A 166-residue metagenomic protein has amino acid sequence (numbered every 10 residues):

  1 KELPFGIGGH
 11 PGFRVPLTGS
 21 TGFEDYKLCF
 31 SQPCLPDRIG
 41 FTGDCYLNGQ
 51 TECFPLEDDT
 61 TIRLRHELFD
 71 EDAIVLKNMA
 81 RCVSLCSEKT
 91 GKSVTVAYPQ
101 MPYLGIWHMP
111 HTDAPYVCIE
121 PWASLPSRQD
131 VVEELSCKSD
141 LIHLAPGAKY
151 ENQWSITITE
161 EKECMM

Functional and structural regions predicted by a protein language model:
K1, H108-P110, I158: Asparagine-centered strand-capping/turn motif at beta-strand->loop junctions
K1-F13: Acidic, contiguous internal or C-terminal segments within carbohydrate-active enzymes that form a structured patch used
H10, I119, G147: A residue-level signal for conserved active-site and pocket-lining positions in enzyme catalytic cores
G12-P99: Active-site/ligand-binding surface loops and adjacent short beta/alpha elements that line catalytic pockets across
S87-S127: Glycine-rich active-site loops that engage anionic ligands at enzyme catalytic sites
Q129-S136: Short, structured beta-strand/loop micro-motifs enriched in basic residues and often containing a Trp
I142-E160: Short Pro-Gly-centered flexible turn/kink motifs
E161-M166: Terminal connector regions
